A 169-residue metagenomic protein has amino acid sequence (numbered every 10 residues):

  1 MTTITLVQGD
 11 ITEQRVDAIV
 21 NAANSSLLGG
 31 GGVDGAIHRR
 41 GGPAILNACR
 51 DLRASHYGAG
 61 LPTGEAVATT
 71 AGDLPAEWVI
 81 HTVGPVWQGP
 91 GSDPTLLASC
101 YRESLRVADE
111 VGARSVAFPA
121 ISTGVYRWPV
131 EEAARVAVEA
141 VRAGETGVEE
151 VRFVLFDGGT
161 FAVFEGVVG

Functional and structural regions predicted by a protein language model:
M1-E110: Glycine-/small-residue-enriched capping loops at alpha/beta junctions
V86-G169: Phosphate/ribose-phosphate-bearing ligand recognition and processing surfaces, centered on ADP-ribose/NAD(+/P+) systems
